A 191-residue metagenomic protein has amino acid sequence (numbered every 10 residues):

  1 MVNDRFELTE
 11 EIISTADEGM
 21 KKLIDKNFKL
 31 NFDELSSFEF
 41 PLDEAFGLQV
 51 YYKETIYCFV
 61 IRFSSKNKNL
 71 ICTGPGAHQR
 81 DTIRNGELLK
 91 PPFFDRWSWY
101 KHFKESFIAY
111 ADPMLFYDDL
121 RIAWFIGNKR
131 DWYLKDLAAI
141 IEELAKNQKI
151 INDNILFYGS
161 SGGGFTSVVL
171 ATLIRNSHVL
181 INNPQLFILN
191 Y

Functional and structural regions predicted by a protein language model:
M1-K68: A domain-start/cap signature at the N-terminus of enzymes
Y51-Y117: Short, surface-exposed "cap/lid" segments of acyl-processing enzymes
I108-W132: Cap/lid segment of the alpha/beta-hydrolase catalytic domain
W124-Q148: Alpha/beta-hydrolase active-site loop
K149-S161: Alpha/beta-hydrolase fold nucleophile elbow
G159-V169: Glycine-rich nucleophile elbow surrounding the catalytic serine of serine-hydrolase chemistry
V169-V179: Conserved hydrolase catalytic core segment
L180-N190: Active-site nucleophile loop of the alpha/beta-hydrolase fold
